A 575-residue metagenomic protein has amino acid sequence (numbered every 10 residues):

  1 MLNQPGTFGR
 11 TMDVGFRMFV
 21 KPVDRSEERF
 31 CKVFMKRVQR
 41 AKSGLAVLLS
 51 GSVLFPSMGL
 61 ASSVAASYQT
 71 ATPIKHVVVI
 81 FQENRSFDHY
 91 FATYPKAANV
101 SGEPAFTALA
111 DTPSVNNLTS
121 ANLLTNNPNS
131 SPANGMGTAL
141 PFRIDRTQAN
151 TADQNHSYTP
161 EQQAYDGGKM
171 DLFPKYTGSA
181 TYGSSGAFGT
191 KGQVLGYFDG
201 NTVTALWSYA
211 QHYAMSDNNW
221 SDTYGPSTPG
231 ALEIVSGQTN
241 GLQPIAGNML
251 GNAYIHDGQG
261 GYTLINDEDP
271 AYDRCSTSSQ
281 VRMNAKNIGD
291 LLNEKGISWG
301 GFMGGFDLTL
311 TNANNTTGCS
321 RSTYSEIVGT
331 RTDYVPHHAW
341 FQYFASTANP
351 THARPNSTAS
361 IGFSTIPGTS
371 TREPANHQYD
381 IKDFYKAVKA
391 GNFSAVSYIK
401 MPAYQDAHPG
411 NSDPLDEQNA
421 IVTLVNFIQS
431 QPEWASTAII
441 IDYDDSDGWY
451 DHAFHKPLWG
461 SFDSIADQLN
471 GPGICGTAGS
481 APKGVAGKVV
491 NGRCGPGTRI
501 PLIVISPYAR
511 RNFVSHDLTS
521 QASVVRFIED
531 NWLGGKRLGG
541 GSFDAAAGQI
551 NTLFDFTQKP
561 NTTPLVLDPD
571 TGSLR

Functional and structural regions predicted by a protein language model:
K21: Non-catalytic nucleic-acid-binding interfaces of large nucleic-acid enzymes and RNP effectors
F34-L45: Bacterial N-terminal signal peptides that target proteins for export
A46-S57: Bacterial N-terminal signal peptides
L60-R575: N-terminal pro-sequences and low-complexity stem/linker regions of secreted or lumenal proteins
